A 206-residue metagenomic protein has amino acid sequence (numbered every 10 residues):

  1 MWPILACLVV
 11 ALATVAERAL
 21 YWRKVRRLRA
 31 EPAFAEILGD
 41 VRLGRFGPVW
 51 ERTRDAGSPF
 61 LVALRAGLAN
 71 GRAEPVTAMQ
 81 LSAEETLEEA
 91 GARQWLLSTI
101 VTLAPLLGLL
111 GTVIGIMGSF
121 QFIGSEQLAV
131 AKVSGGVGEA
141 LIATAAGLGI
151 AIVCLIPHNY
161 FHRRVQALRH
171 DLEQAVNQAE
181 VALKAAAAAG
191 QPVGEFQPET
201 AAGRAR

Functional and structural regions predicted by a protein language model:
M1-A33: Hydrophobic membrane-targeting segments
W2, A131-H158, H162: Pore-lining and gate-forming transmembrane alpha-helices of multi-pass membrane transport proteins
P3-A16, I100-L110, A146, I150: Lipid-exposed faces of alpha-helical membrane segments in multi-pass integral membrane proteins
T14-W22, G118, L155-Y160: Short hydrophobic alpha-helical membrane-anchoring segments
V15, P48, T112-G115, S119 (+2 more regions): Short, electropositive, low-hydrophobicity segments enriched in small/polar residues
R27-L110, I114-L128, P157-R206: Predominantly long cytosolic amphipathic alpha-helical stalk/bundle segments
